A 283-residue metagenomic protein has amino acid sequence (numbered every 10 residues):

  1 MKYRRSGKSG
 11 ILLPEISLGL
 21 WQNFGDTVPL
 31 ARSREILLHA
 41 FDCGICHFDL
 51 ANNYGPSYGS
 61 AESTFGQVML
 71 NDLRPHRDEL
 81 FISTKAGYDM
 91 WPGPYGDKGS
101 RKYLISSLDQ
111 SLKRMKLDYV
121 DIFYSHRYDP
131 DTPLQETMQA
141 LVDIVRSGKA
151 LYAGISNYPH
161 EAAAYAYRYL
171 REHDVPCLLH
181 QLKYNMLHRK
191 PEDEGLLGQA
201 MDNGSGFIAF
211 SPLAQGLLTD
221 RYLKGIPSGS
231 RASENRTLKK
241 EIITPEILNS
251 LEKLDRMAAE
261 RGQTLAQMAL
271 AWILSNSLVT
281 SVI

Functional and structural regions predicted by a protein language model:
M1-L80: N-terminal binding-site loop/beta-alpha segment at the start of enzyme catalytic domains that lines or forms
S6, L18, S33, A40 (+12 more regions): Conserved, mostly hydrophobic/aromatic
G7-G25, S83-G96, Y119, Y124: N-terminal small/glycine-rich loop or linker at the start of catalytic domains across soluble metabolic enzymes
G25-L30, N53-A61, D129-P133, H160-E161 (+1 more regions): Acidic-and-aromatic substrate-binding clefts and catalytic sites of carbohydrate-active enzymes
T27-F41, G99-M115, A163-Y167: Short, acidic/polar
V28-R32, S60, T64, Y95-Y103 (+2 more regions): Alpha-helix N-cap and loop-to-helix initiation/capping positions
L73, D109-D118, G262: Phosphate/pyrophosphate-binding loops at sites that engage ATP/ADP/AMP, CoA/4′-phosphopantetheine, polyphosphate
T132-I283: Beta/alpha (TIM)-barrel catalytic core signal, keyed to glycine-rich beta->alpha loops juxtaposed to Asp/Glu that bind
